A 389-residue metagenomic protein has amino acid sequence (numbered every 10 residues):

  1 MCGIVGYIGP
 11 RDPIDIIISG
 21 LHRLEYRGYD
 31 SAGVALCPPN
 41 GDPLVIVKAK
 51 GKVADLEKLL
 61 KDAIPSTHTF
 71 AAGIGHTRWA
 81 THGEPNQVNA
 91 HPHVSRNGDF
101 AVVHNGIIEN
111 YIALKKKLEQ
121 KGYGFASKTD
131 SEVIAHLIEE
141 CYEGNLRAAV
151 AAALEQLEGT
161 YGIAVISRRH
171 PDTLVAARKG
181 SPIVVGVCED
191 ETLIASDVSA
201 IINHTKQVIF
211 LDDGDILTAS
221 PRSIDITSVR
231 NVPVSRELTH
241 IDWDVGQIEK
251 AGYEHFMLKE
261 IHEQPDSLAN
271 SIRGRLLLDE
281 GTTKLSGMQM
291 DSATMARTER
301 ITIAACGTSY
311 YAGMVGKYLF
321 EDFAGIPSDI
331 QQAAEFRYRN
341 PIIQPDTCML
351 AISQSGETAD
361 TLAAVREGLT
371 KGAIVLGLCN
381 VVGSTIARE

Functional and structural regions predicted by a protein language model:
M1-K250, E254-H255, E263, A269-E299 (+1 more regions): Conserved short alpha-helical segments that host acidic/polar catalytic motifs at enzyme active sites
A296-E389: Glycine-rich phosphate-binding loops that contact phosphosugars or nucleotide phosphates
